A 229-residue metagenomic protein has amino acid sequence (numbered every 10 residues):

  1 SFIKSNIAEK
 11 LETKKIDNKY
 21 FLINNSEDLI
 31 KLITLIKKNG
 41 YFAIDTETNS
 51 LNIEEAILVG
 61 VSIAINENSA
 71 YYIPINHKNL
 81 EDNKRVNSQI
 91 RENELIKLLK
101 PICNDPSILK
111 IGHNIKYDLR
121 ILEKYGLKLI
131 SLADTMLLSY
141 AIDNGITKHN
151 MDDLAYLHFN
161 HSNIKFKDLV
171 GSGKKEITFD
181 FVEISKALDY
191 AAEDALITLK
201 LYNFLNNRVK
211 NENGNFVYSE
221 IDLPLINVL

Functional and structural regions predicted by a protein language model:
F2-S5, K10-F21, N52, A56-K210 (+2 more regions): Active-site-proximal helix-loop-helix substrate-binding element of RNase H-like nuclease domains
N25, T46, N114: Fold-independent oxyanion-binding glycine-rich loops and adjacent beta-strand/coil segments at enzyme active sites
N25-G40, K100-N104: A short acidic-Thr-Gly-centered motif at the start of a beta-strand
L29-I33, T46-S50, L98-L99, F216-V217: Generic recognition of flexible, low-complexity loop/linker segments
K37, Y41-E54: Short acidic, Gly/Ser-rich segments with clustered Asp/Glu that frequently serve as metal-coordination loops in enzyme
